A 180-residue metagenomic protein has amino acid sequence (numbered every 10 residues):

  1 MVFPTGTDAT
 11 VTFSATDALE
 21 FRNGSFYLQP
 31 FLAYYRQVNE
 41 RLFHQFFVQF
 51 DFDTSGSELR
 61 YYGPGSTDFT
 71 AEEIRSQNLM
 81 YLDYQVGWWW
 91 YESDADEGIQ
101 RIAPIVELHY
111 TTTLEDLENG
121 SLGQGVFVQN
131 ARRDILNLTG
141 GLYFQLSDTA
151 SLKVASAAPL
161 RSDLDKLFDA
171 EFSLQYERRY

Functional and structural regions predicted by a protein language model:
M1-L79, Q124-R133: Outer-membrane pore/translocation modules
T70-Y180: Outer membrane beta-barrel transmembrane domains
